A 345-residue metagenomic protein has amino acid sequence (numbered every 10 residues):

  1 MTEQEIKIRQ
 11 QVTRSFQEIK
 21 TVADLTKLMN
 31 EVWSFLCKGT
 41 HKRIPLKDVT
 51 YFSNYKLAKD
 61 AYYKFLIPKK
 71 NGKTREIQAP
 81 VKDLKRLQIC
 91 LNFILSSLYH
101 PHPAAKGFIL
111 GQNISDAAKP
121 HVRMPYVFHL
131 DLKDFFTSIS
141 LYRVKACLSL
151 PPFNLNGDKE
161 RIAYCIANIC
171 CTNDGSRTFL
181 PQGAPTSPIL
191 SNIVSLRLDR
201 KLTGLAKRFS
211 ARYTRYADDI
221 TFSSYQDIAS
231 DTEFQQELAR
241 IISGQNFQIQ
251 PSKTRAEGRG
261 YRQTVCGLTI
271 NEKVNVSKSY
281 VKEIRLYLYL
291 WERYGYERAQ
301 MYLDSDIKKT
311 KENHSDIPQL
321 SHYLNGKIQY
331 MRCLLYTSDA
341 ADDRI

Functional and structural regions predicted by a protein language model:
M1-F65: Non-catalytic, polymerase-adjacent accessory regions of viral genome-replication enzymes
E18-M29, W33, K69-K70, V81 (+4 more regions): Charge-biased, low-complexity intrinsically disordered regions
Y63-Q88, G107, I169-N192: Short, conserved non-catalytic motifs in the polymerase core
L84-D134: Active-site-proximal segment of RNA-dependent polymerases
K119, M124-L130, T137-D199, Y261 (+1 more regions): Core nucleotidyl-transferase/polymerase catalytic module
S149-I166, N192-A217, F222-D227, E233 (+1 more regions): Active-site palm subdomain of RNA-directed nucleic acid polymerases
F209-R215, S224-N275: Polymerase palm active-site segment centered on the conserved acidic dipeptide of motif C
Y336-D343: Conserved small/polar residues in nucleotide/adenosyl-binding loops
